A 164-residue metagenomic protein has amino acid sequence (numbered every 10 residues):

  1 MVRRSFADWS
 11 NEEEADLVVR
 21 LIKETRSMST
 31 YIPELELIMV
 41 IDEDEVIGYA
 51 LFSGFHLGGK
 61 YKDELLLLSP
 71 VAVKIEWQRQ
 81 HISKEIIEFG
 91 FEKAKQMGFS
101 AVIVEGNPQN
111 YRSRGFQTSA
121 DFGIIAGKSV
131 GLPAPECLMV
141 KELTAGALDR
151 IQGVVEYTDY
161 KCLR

Functional and structural regions predicted by a protein language model:
M1-R26, T30-V46, P135-L138, E142-A145 (+1 more regions): Short amphipathic alpha-helix that is part of the acyltransferase structural core
S5, K93, N110: Short alpha-helical functional segments enriched in proximate histidine and acidic residues
P33, K62, L67, P133: Exposed loop/turn and edge beta-strand positions of beta-sandwich/beta-sheet ligand-binding modules
E36-I38, D44-H56, L65-A72: Conserved beta-strand in the GNAT
F52-S53, I86, G90, A120-I125: Short acidic (Asp/Glu) patches
G58-Y61, S129-G131, A147: Short glycine/serine/proline-enriched coil/turn segments at secondary-structure junctions
L68, V73, R79-E92, I103-V104: Conserved acetyl-CoA-binding loop-helix of GNAT-fold acetyltransferases
Q96-S100, G106-P133: Conserved active-site alpha-helix within GNAT-family acetyltransferase domains
